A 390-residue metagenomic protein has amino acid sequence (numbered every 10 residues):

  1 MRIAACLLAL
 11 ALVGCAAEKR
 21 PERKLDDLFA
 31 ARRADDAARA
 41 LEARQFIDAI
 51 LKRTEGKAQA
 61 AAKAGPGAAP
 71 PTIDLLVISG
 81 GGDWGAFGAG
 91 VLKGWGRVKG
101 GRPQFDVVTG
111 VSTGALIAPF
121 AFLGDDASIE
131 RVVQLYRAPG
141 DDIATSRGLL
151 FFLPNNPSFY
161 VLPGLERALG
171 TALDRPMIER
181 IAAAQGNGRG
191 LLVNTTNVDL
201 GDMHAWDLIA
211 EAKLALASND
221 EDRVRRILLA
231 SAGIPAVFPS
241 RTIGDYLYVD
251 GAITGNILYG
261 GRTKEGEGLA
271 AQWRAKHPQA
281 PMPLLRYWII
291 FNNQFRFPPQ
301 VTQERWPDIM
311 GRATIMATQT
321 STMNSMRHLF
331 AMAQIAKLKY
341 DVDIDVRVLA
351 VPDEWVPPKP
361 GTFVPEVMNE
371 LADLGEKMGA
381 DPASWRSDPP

Functional and structural regions predicted by a protein language model:
M1-L7: Sec-dependent signal peptide recognition, specifically the positively charged N-region followed immediately by
A11-G14: C-terminal motif of bacterial Sec signal peptides marking the signal peptidase cleavage site
A16-D106, F122-P390: Patatin-like phospholipase
G82, V111-S112: Catalytic nucleophile serine of serine hydrolases, specifically the conserved "nucleophile elbow" pentapeptide
I117-F120: Hydrolases whose catalytic domains are alpha/beta-hydrolase-1, hotdog thioesterase, or metallo-beta-lactamase-like
